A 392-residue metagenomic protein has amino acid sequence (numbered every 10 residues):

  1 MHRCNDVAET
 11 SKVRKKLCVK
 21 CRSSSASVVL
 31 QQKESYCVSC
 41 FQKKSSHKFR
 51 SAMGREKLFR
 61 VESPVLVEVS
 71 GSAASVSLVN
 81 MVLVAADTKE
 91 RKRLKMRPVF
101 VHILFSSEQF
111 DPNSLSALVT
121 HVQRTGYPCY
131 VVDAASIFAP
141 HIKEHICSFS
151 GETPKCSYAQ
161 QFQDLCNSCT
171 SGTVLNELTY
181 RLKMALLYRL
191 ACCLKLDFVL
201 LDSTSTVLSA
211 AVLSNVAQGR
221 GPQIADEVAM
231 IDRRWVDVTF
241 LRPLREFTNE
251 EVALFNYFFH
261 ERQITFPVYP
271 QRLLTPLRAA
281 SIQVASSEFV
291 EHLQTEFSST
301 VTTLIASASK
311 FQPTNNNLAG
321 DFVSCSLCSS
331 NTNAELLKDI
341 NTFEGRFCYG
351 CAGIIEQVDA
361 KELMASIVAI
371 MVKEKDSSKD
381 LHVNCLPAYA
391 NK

Functional and structural regions predicted by a protein language model:
H2-D6, T10-D226, M230, N249 (+3 more regions): ATP-dependent adenylation/nucleotidyltransferase module used to activate substrates
M81, H121, L190-C193, F255-F259 (+2 more regions): Alpha-helical recognition domains of nuclear gene-regulatory proteins
L115, T248-N249, Q283, F297 (+1 more regions): A structural signal for well-ordered alpha-helical scaffolds and beta->alpha junctions
P154-Q160, D226-R234, S286-S309: Short, basic, helix/turn surface patches
L175, T179, L244, H292: Conserved aromatic-histidine-acidic binding/catalytic patches
R181, A185, S203, V207 (+3 more regions): An alpha-helix initiation/capping motif
T206-E291, N341, I367: Catalytic subdomain that performs nucleotidyl-dependent activation
T295-K392: Cys/His-clustered metal-coordination modules, chiefly Zn-binding fingers
